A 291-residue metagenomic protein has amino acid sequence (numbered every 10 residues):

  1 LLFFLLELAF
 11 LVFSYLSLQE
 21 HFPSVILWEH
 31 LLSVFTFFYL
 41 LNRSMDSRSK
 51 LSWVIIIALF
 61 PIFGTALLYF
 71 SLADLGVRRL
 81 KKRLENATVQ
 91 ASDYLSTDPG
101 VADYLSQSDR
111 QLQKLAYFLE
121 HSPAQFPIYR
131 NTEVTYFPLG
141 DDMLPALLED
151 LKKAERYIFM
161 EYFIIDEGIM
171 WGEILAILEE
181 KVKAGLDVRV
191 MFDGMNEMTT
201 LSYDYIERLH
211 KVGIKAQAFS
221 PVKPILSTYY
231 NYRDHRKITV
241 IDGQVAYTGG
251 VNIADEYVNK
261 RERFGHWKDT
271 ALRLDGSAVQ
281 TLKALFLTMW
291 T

Functional and structural regions predicted by a protein language model:
L1-T291: N-terminal localization/anchoring segments of enzymes in phospholipid and broader phosphate metabolism
